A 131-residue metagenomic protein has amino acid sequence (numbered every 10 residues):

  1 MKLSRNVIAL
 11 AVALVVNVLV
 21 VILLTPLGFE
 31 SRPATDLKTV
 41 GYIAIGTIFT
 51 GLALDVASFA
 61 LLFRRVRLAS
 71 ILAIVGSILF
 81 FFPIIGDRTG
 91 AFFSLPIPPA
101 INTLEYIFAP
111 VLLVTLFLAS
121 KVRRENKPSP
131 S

Functional and structural regions predicted by a protein language model:
M1-L23, T115-S131: Cytosolic juxtamembrane helix and N-cap/initiation of the first transmembrane helix
R5-V15, T39-F49, R67-V75, P99 (+1 more regions): Alpha-helical transmembrane segments of integral membrane proteins
A9-A53, F80-I84: Hydrophobic transmembrane helix segments
L24, S58-L62, I84-D87, L116-A119: Structural signal for membrane-spanning alpha-helices in multi-pass inner-membrane proteins, emphasizing helix cores
T50-A57, Y106-K121: Hydrophobic cores of alpha-helical transmembrane segments in multi-pass inner/ER membrane proteins, independent
L54-I71, V122-R123: Juxtamembrane helix-break-helix junctions at the cytosolic face of small multi-pass alpha-helical membrane proteins
A69-T89, F108-L112: Hydrophobic alpha-helical membrane segments
F82-L104: Membrane-helix boundary connector in multi-pass membrane proteins
